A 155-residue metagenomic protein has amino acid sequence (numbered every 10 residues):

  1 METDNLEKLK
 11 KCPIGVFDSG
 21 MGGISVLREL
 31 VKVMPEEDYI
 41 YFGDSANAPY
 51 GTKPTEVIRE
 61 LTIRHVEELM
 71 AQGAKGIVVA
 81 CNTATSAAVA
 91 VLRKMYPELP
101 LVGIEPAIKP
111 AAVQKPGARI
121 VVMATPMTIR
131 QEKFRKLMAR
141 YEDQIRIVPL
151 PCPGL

Functional and structural regions predicted by a protein language model:
M1-L155: Non-catalytic structural scaffold of enzyme domains
